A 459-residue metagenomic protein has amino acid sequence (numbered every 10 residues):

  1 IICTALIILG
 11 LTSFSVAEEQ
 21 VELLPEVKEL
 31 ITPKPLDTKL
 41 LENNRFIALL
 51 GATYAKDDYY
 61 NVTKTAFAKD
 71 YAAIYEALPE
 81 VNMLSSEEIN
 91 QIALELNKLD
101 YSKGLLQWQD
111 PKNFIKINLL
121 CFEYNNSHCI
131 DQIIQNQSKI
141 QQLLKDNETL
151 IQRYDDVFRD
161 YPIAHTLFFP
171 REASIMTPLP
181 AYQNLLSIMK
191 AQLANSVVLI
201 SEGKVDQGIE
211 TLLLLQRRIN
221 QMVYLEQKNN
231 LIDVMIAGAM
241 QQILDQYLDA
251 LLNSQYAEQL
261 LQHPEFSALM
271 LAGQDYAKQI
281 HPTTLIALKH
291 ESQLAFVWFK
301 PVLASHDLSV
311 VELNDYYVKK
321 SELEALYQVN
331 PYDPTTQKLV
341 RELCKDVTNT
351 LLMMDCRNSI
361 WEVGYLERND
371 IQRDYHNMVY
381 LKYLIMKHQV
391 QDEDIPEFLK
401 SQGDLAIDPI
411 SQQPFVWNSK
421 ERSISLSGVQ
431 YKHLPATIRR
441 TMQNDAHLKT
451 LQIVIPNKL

Functional and structural regions predicted by a protein language model:
I1-E18: Classical Sec-dependent N-terminal signal peptides that target proteins to the secretory pathway
F14-L459: Short acidic linear motifs
